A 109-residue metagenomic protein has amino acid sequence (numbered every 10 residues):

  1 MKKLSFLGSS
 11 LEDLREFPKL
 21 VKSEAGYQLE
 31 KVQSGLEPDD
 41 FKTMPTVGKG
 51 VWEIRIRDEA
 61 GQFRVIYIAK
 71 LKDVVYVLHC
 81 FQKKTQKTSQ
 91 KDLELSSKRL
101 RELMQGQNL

Functional and structural regions predicted by a protein language model:
M1-Q62, L71-V74, Q82-L109: Basic, Lys/Arg-enriched alpha-helical interface segments
V65: Portal/gating segments that form or line small-molecule/metal binding sites
I68: Conserved Hanks-type protein kinase catalytic core
L78: Conserved catalytic cores of phosphodiester-cleaving nucleases, focusing on short active-site segments
